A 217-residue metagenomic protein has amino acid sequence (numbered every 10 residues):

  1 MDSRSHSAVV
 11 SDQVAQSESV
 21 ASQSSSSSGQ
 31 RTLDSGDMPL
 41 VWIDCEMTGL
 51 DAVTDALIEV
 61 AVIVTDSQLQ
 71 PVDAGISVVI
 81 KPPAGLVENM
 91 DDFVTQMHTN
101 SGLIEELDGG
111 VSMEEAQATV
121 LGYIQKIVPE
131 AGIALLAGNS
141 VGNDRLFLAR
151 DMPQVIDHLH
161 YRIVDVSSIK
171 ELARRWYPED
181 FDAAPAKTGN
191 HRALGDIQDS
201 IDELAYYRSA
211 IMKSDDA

Functional and structural regions predicted by a protein language model:
R4, A8, D12-Q13, E18-I43 (+2 more regions): Conserved non-catalytic scaffold segment of RNase H-like nuclease domains
W42, D73, F93, Y123 (+3 more regions): Tryptophan-centric aromatic hotspots in well-structured domains and transmembrane helices
P82-A84, V141-G142, S168-K170: Short glycine-enriched loops at secondary-structure junctions
E106, T119-G122, K126, L146 (+4 more regions): Residue-level signal for well-ordered alpha-helical scaffold segments within enzymatic catalytic domains
A131-V141, R145-M152, E179-A217: Acidic, Mg2+-coordinating catalytic module of metal-dependent nucleases/exonucleases that use a two-metal-ion mechanism
L148-V164: Short, low-complexity, polybasic intrinsically disordered segments
H160-P178: Short, flexible loop segments at boundaries between secondary-structure elements
